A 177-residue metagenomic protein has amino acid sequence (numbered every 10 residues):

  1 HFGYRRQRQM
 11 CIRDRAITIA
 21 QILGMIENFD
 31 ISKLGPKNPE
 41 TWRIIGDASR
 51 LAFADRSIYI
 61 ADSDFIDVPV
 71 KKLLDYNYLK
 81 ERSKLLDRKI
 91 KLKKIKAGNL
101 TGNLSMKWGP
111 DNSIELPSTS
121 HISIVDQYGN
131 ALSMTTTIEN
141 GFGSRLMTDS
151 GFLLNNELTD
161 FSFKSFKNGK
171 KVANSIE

Functional and structural regions predicted by a protein language model:
H1, S113-E115, R145: Sterically constrained small-residue positions within well-ordered secondary structures of folded domains
H1-I12: Single conserved hydrophobic/aromatic residue that forms the stacking wall/gate of nucleotide- or nucleobase-binding
R13, D111-E115, A173-E177: Short Gly/Pro-enriched turn/cap motifs at secondary-structure boundaries
A16-I17: Flexible, polar/acidic helix-loop-strand segments at domain edges
Q21: Protein kinase glycine-rich loop
N28-T137, S150: Internal maturation/activation junctions in enzymes
N130-E177: Active-site rim segments in enzyme catalytic domains, especially the processed small/beta chain of N-terminal
